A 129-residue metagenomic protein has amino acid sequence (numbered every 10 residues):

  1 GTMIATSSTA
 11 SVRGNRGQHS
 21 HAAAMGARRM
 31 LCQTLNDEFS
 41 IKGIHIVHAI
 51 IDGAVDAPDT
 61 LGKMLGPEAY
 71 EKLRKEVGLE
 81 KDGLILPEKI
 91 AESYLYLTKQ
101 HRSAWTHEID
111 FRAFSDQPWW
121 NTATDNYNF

Functional and structural regions predicted by a protein language model:
T2-R28, Q33, D37-S40, V55: Catalytic loop of short-chain dehydrogenase/reductase
S20, K63-M64: Short low-complexity, flexible loop/linker segments enriched in glycine and/or proline with clustered acidic
I41-G53, M64-F129: C-terminal helical subdomain
P58-G62: A short local structural element in Rossmann-fold oxidoreductases
